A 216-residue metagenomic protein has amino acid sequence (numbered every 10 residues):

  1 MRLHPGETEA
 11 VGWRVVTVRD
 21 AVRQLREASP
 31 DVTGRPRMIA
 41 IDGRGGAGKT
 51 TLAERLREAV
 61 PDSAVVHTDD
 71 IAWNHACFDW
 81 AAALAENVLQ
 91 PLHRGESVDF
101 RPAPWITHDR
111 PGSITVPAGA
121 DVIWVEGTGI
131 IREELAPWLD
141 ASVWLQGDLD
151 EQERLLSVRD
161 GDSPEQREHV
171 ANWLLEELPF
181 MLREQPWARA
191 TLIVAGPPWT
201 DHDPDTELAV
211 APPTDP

Functional and structural regions predicted by a protein language model:
M1-V32, P137, A141, L145 (+2 more regions): NTP-dependent small-molecule kinase module
R44: P-loop (Walker A) phosphate-binding loop of NTP-binding proteins
K49: Conserved lysine of the Walker
A64-V125: Conserved nucleotide-sensing/catalytic segment adjacent to the nucleotide-binding pocket in NTP-handling enzymes
G112-R159: ATP-dependent NMP and nucleoside kinases share a basic, alpha-helical "lid"
L145-L182, A190: Conserved catalytic-core segment of NTP-binding enzymes
